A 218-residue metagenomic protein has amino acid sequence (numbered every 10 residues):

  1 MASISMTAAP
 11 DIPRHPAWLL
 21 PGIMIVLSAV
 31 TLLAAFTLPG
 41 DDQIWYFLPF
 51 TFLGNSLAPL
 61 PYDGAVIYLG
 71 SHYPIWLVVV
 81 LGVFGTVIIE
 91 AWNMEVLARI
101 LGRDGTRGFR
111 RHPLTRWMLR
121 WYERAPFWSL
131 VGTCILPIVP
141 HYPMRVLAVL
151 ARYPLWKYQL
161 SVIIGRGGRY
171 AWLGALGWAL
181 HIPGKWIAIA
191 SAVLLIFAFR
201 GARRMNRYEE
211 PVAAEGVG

Functional and structural regions predicted by a protein language model:
M1-Y46, H72-V146, L150-K157, Y170-A171 (+1 more regions): Membrane-interfacial helix-loop-helix
F50-T51, L69-H72: Hydrophobic transmembrane alpha-helices of multi-pass solute/ion transporters
T51-D63, T133-Y142: Short helix-coil transition sites and intra-membrane helix breaks within transmembrane domains of multi-pass
L53, F84, I88, I164: Short glycine-rich loop/turn motifs that provide flexible caps or phosphate-binding loops at active sites
G64-Y68: Membrane-helix exit/interface motif
Y158-G165: Central hydrophobic cores of alpha-helical transmembrane segments in multi-pass integral membrane proteins
